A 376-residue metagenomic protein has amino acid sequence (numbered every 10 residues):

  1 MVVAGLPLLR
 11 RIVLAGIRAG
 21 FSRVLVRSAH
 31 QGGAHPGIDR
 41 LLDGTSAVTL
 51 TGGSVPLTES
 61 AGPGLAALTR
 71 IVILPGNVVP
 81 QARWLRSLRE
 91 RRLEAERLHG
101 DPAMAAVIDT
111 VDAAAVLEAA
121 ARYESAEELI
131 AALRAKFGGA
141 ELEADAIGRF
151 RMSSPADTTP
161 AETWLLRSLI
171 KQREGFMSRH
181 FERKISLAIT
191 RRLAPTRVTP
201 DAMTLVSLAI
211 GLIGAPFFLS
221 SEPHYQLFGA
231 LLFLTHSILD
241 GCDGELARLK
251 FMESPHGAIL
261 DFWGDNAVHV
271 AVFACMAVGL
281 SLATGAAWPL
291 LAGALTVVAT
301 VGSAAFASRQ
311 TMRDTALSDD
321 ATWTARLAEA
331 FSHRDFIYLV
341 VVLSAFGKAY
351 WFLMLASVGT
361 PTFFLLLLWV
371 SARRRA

Functional and structural regions predicted by a protein language model:
M1-D39: N-terminal glycine-rich phosphate-binding loop and ensuing alpha1 helix
L9, N77, T199: Residue-level signal for inorganic ion chemistry
H35-V107: Conserved beta-loop-beta/alpha segment of the NTase-like Rossmann-fold superfamily that binds/positions NTPs
G53-S60, K250-H256, L317: Juxtamembrane helix-boundary/capping and inter-helix hinge elements in multi-pass membrane proteins
E96-R97, D101-L187, F262-A376: A feature for the membrane-embedded catalytic helix bundles of lipid/isoprenoid biosynthetic enzymes
L187-P195, G244, R248, A258 (+1 more regions): Short amphipathic alpha-helical coupling elements at transmembrane boundaries
R192, L212-P216, V340-A345: Alpha-helical transmembrane segments of multipass membrane proteins
P200-H256: Membrane-embedded alpha-helical segments that form the functional core of polytopic membrane enzymes, especially those
